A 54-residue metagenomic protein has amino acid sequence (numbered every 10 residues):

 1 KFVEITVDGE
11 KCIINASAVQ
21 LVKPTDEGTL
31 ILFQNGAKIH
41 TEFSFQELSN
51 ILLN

Functional and structural regions predicted by a protein language model:
K1-I13, S17-N54: Acidic, Ser/Thr- and proline-rich intrinsically disordered linker/docking segments of eukaryotic scaffolds
